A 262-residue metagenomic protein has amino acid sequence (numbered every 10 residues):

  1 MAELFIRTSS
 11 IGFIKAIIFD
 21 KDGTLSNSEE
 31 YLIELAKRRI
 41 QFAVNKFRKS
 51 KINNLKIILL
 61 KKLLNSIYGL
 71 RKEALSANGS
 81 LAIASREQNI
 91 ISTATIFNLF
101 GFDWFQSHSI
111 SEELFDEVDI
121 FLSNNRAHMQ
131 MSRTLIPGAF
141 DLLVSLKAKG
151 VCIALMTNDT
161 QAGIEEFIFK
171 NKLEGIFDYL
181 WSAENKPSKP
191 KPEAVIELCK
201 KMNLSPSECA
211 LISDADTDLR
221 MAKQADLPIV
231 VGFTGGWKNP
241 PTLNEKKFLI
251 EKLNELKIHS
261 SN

Functional and structural regions predicted by a protein language model:
M1-I17, N45, V144-S145, Q161-N262: Asp-based, Mg2+/Mn2+-dependent phosphohydrolase catalytic module
A2-R71: Active-site neighborhood of HAD-like aspartate-dependent phosphohydrolases
F5-R7, G12-I14, I18, A82-E87 (+4 more regions): Short, acidic loop-to-helix structural element flanking the phosphoryl-transfer center in phosphate-processing enzymes
L32-A43, I90-T93, L114-L122, G163-F167: Hydrophobic alpha-helical core bundles mediating ligand binding, dimerization, or RNAP-core interactions
I57-L64, Y68, D141, C152-L155 (+2 more regions): Surface-exposed, interaction-prone regions with an acidic/low-complexity signature
I58-R126, P137-S145: A metal-dependent, Asp-based hydrolase signature
N78-S85, M131, A183-P187, F248: Pocket-edge positions in alpha/beta enzyme catalytic cores
